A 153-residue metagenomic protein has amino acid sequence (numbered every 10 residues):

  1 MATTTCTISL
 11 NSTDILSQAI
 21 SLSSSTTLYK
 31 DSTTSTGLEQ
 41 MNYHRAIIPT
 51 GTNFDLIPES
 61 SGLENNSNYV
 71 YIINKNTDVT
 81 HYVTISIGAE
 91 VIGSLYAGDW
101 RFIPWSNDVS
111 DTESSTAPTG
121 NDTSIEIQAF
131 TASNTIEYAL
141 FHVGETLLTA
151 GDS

Functional and structural regions predicted by a protein language model:
M1-S60: N-terminal low-complexity, intrinsically disordered "leader/linker" segments enriched in small/polar and basic residues
A2-L16, Q128-S153: C-terminal interaction-tip segments
N11, I47-G51, I57-E59, I73 (+5 more regions): A structural detector for beta-sheet-dominated domains
T52, N68, D99-W100, N121-T123: Surface-exposed loop/turn positions
E64-S67, I73-S94: Short, surface-exposed beta-strand/strand-loop-strand elements in extracellular ectodomains
S67-I73, T123-Q128: Buried hydrophobic-core signal for structured, non-transmembrane domains
E90-G120: Intrinsically disordered, low-complexity Pro/Gly/Ser/Thr-rich segments with frequent PxxP/GP/PP motifs and embedded
S110-I136: Noncatalytic modules at the cell exterior or secretory-pathway interfaces, chiefly beta-strand-rich lectin/adhesion
